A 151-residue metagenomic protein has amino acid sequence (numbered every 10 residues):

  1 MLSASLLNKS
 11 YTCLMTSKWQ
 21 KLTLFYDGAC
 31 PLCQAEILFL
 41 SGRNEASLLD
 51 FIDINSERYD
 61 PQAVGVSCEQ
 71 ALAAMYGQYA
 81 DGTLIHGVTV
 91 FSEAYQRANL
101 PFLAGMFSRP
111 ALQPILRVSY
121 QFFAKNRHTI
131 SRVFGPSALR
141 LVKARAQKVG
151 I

Functional and structural regions predicted by a protein language model:
M1-L14: N-terminal amphipathic/basic-hydrophobic helices that include classical n-h-c signal peptides and signal-anchor
C13-R43: Local sequence-structure signature of Cys/Sec-based thiol-disulfide redox active-site neighborhoods
Q20, S47, A73-A74: A generic structural signal for short beta-strands and their flanking turns/coil linkers
I37, E57, F91: Generic structural marker for isolated residues within well-ordered, non-membrane alpha-helices of soluble domains
S47-D60: Thiol-based oxidoreductase modules, predominantly thioredoxin-like and allied folds used for disulfide exchange
D60-I151: Thiol/selenol-based redox catalytic cores and closely related redox-interacting motifs
